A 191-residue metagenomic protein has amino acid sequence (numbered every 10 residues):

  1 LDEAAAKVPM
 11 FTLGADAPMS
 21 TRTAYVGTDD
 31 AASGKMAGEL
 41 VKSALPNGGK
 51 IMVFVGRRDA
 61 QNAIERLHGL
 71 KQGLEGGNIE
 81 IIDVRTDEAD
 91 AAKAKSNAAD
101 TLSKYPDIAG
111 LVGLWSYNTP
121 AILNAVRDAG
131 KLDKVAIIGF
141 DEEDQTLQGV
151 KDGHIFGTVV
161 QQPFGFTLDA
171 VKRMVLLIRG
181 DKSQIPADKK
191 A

Functional and structural regions predicted by a protein language model:
L1-A32, L40-S43, K50, E143-K151 (+2 more regions): Flexible loop/hinge segments that line or gate small-molecule binding clefts
L1-A6, L70, D83, E88-G149: Hydrophobic alpha-helical
P9-G14, G27, K50-F54, D83-V84 (+3 more regions): Structural recognition of the beta-strand scaffold that forms the well-ordered cores of secreted hydrolase catalytic
D16-M19, A31-A32, R57-Q61, T86-A92 (+3 more regions): Solvent-exposed loop/turn segments at secondary-structure junctions within structured extracellular/periplasmic domains
V26-I51, K93-K95, E142-T146, Q162-R179: Hydrophobic alpha-helical segments within soluble ligand-binding/sensing domains
S33-L40, Q61-I79, K93, N97 (+2 more regions): Short, solvent-exposed amphipathic alpha-helices that sit in or adjacent to ligand/effector-binding or catalytic
F54, R58, N62, G73-L74 (+1 more regions): Hinge/cleft segment of the Venus flytrap/periplasmic-binding protein
L114-L123, K151, Q161-K182: Extracellular/periplasmic ligand-binding modules, especially the Venus flytrap/periplasmic-binding
